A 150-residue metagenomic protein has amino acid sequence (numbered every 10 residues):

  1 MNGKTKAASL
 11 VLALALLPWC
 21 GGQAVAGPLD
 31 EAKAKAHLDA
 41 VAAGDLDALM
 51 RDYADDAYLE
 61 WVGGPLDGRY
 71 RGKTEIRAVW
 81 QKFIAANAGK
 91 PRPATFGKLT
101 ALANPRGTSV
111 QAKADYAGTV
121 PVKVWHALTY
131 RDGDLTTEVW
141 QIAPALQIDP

Functional and structural regions predicted by a protein language model:
M1-V11: Bacterial N-terminal signal peptides that target proteins for export
L10-A13, L17-R51, K73, Q147-D149: Short, low-complexity N-terminal intrinsically disordered segments enriched in polar/charged residues
H37, L49-M50, A57, G72 (+3 more regions): Hydrophobic pocket/interface hotspot
L38-A43, A54-Y58, Q81-G89: Sec-exported extracytoplasmic/periplasmic mature domains
A42, Y116-V120, D132: Beta-strand elements of well-folded, non-transmembrane domains
L59-R71, G89: A short gly/proline-enriched turn/hairpin at secondary-structure junctions
T74-P121: Surface-exposed, charged secondary-structure patches
P121-P150: Short beta-strand edge/turn micro-motifs at domain boundaries
